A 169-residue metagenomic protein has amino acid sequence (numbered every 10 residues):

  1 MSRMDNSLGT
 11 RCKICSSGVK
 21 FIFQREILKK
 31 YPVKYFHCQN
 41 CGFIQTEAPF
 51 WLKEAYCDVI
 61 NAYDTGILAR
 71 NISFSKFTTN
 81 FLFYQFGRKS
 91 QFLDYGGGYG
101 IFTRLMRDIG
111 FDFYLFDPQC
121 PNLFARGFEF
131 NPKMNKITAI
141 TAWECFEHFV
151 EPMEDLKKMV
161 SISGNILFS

Functional and structural regions predicted by a protein language model:
M1-W143, M153-K158, I162: Conserved N-terminal segment of class I S-adenosyl-L-methionine
E144, H148: A short His-aromatic
S163-S169: Conserved beta-strand signature within the Rossmann-like core of class I S-adenosyl-L-methionine
